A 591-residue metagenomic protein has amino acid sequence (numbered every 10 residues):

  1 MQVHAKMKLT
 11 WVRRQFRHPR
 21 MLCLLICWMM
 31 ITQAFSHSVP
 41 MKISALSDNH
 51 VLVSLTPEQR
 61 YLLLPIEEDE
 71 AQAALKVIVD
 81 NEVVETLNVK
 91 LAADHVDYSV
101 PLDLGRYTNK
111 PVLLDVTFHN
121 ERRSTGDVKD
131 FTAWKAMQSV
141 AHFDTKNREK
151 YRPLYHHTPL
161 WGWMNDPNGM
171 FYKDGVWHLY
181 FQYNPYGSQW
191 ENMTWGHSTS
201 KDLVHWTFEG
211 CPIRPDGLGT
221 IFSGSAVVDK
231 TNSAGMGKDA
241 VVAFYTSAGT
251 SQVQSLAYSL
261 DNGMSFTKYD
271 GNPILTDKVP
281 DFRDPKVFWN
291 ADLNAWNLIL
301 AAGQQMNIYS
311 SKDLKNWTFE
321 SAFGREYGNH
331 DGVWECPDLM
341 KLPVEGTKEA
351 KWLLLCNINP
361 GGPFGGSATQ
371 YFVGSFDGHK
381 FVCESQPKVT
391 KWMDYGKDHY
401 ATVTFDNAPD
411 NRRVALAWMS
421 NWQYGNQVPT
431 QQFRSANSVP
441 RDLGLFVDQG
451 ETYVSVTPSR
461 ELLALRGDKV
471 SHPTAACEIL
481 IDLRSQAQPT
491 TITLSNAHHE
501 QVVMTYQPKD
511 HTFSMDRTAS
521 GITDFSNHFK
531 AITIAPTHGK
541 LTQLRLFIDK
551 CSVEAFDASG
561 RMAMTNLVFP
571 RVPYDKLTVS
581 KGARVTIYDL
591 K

Functional and structural regions predicted by a protein language model:
M1-R17: N-terminal secretory signal peptides that target proteins for export/translocation
C23-Q33: Bacterial N-terminal signal peptides
M41-N81, L104-R123, F143, G346-K348 (+1 more regions): Beta-rich accessory regions
I43-S47, V83-L102, F131-N168, G187-W190 (+6 more regions): Surface loop/turn signatures of beta-propeller and other carbohydrate-active proteins
L64, L114-V116, D166-Y186, F208-C211 (+8 more regions): Hydrophobic core segments of beta-strands in well-ordered, beta-rich domains
A73-A74, T125, W190-T194, S251-A257 (+2 more regions): Structural motif
A74, D80, Y151, T158 (+2 more regions): Beta-propeller domains
G196-S200, S255-N262, S310-K312, S367-G378 (+1 more regions): Beta-propeller blade signature
